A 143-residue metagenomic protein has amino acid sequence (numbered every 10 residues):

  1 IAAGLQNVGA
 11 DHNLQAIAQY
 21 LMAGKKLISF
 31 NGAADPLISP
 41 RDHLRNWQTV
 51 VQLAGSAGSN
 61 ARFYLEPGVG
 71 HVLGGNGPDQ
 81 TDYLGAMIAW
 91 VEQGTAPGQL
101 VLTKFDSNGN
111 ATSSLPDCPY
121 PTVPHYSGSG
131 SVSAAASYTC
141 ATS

Functional and structural regions predicted by a protein language model:
I1-S143: C-terminal His-loop and adjacent cap/lid subdomain of alpha/beta-hydrolase
